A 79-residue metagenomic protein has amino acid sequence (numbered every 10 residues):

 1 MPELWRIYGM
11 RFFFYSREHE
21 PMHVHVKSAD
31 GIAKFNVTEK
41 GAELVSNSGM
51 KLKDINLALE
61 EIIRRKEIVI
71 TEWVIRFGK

Functional and structural regions predicted by a protein language model:
M1-M10: Negatively charged, low-complexity tracts enriched in Asp/Glu with abundant Ser/Thr
L4, A42-S46, R65: Generic preference for hydrophobic/aromatic residues in regular secondary structure cores
M10-F12, A33, I75: Short non-domain terminal segments
Y15-M50: A short, structured beta-strand/loop element
K51-K79: C-terminal structural segments of small proteins and small subunits
